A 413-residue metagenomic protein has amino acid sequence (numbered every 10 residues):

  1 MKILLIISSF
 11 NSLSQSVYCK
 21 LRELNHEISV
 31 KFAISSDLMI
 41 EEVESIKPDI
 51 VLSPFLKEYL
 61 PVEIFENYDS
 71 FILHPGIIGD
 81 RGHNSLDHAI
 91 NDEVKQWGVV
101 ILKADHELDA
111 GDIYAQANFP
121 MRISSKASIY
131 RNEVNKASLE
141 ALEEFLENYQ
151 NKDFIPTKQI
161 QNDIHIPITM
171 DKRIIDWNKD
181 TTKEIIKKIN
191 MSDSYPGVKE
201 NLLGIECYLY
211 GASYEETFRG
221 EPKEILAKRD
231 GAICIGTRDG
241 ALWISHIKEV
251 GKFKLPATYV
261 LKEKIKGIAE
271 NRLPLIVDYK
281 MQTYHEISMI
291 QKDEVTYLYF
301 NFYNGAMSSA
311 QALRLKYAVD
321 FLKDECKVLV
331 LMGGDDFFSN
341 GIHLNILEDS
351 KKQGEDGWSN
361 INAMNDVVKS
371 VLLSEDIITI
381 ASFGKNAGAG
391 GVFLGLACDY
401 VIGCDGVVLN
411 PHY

Functional and structural regions predicted by a protein language model:
M1, L5-S9, R173-H285: An anion-binding loop in the catalytic cleft
M1-I34: Short, charged N-terminal beta->alpha structural module
K2, H106-T217, D230: Active-site-proximal loop/hinge segments within enzyme catalytic domains
I6-F10, A33-I34, P54-F55, K172 (+4 more regions): Structural motif
S35-L38, I46, I50-H106, G395: Alpha-helical oligomerization interface recognition
Y259-M332: Conserved CoA-thioester-binding segment of acyl-CoA-metabolizing enzymes
D293-F300, A312-E355, D366-I380, G406-V407: A structural preference for short, pocket-lining loop segments at secondary-structure junctions
A363, K369-Y413: Glycine-rich beta-to-alpha active-site loop
